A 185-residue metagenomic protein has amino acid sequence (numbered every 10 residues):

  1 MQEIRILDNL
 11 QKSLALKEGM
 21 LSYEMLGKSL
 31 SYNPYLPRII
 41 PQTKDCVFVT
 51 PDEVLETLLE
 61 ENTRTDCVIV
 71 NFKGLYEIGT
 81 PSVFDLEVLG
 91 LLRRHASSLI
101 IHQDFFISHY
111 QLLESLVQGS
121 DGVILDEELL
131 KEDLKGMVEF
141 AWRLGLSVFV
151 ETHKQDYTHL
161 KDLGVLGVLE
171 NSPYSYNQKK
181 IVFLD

Functional and structural regions predicted by a protein language model:
M1-I100, H109-Y110, L144-V150, K154-L166 (+1 more regions): Conserved N-terminal beta1-alpha1 strand-loop-helix module at the mouth
N71-F72, Q103-D104, I124-E128, E170-S172: Short beta->alpha connector loops at strand-helix junctions that form conserved, small/polar/Pro-enriched
E77-S82, V123-K131: Glycine-rich tight-turn/loop motif centered on a GG-T
I101-D104, D126, V150-T152, V182-D185: Short beta-strand elements of ligand-binding domains
Q111-L129, V138-F140: A short alpha/beta connector and helix-capping loop motif
L130-L134, K154-D156: Short glycine/proline-centered loop/turn elements that form peptide/ligand docking sites
L134-V148, I181: C-terminal EAL-domain catalytic cores of bacterial cyclic di-GMP phosphodiesterases
P173, Q178-D185: Active-site pocket-lining/capping segments in soluble small-molecule metabolic enzymes
